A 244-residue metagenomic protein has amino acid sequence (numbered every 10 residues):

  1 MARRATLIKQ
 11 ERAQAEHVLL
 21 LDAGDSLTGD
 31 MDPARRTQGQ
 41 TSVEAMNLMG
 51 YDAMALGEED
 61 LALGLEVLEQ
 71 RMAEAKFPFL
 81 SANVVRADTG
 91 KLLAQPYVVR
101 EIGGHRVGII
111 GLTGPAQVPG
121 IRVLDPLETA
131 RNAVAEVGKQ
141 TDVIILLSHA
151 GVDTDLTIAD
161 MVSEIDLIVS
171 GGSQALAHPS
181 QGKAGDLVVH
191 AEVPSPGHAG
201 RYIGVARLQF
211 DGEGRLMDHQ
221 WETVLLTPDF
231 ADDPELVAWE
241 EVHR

Functional and structural regions predicted by a protein language model:
M1-E241: Acidic, metal/ion-coordinating pockets
R244: Active-site neighborhoods of metal-dependent hydrolases
